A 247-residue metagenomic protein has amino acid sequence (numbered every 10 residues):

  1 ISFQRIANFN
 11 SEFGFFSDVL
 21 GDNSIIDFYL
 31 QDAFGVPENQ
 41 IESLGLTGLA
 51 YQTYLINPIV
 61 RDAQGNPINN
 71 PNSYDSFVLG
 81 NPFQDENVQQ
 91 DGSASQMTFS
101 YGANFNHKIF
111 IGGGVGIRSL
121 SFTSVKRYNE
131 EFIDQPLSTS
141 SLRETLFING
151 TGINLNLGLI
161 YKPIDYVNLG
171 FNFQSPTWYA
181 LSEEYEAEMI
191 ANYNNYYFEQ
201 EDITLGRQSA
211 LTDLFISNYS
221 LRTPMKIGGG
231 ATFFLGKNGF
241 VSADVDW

Functional and structural regions predicted by a protein language model:
S2-W247: Outer-membrane beta-barrel porins/channels
